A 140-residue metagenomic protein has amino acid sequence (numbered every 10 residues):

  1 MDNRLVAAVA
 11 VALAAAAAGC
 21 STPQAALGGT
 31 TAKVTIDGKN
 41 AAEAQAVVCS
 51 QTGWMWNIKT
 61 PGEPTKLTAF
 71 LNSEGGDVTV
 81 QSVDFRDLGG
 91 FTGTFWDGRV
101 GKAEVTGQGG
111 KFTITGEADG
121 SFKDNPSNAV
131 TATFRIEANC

Functional and structural regions predicted by a protein language model:
D2-A8, C20-C140: An extracellular/secretory-lumen and virion-surface interaction module
L13: Active-site-proximal loop/hinge segments that shape catalytic or ion-binding/gating pockets
